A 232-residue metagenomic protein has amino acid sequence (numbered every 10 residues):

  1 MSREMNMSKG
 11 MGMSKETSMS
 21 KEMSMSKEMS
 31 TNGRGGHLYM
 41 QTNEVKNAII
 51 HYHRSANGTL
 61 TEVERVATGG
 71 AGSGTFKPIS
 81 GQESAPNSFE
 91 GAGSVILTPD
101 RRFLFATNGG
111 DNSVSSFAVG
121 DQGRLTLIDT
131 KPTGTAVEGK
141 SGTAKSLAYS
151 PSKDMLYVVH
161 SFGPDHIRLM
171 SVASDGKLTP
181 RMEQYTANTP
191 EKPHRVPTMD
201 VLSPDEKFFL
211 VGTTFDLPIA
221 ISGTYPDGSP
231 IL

Functional and structural regions predicted by a protein language model:
M1-M29: Long, intrinsically disordered low-complexity tandem-repeat segments
S2, M23-H53: N-terminal module-boundary/linker segments of secreted carbohydrate-active enzymes
G35-G36, D100-R102, S152-D154, D205-K207: Short coil/turn segments that connect the beta-strands within blades of beta-propeller domains
H37-E44, S88-F89, T98, T107-D111 (+5 more regions): Short, structured coil/turn linkers that connect adjacent secondary-structure elements
Q41-N43, I50-S55, V63, A106-T107 (+7 more regions): A structural feature that tracks compact, well-ordered secondary-structure segments with a strong bias toward
E64-A85, T130-G139, E183-K192: Surface-exposed loop and turn segments in beta-propeller and other repeat-based domains that flank or scaffold
K77-P99, S141-L147, H194-D200: Signature of short aromatic-glycine-proline-rich micro-motifs recurring in repeat-based ectodomains
G81-Q122, T126: Post-signal peptide N-terminal segment of secreted/secretory-pathway proteins
